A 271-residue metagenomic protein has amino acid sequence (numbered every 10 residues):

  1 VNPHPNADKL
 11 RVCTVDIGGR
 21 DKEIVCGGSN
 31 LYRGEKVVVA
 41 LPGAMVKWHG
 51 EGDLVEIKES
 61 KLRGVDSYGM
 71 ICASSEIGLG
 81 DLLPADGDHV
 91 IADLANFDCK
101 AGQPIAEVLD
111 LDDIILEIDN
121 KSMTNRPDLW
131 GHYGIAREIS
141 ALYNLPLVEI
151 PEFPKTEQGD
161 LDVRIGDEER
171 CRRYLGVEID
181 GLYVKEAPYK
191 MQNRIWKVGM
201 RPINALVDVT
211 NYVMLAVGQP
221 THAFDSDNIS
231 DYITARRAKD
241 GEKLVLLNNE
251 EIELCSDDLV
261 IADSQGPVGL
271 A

Functional and structural regions predicted by a protein language model:
V1-F153: Phosphate-backbone binding interfaces of nucleic-acid-interacting proteins
N2-P5, R11-C13, Y143, L147-K243 (+2 more regions): Glycine/proline-enriched, intrinsically flexible loops and inter-domain linkers
I17-R20, K239, D263-G266: Short acidic-glycine loop/turn motifs at beta-strand connectors
C26, N248-N249: A structural connector/turn signal
S29, I252-E253: Residue "hotspots" at secondary-structure boundaries inside conserved domains
G34, I203, D257-L259: Loop/turn positions that initiate beta-strands
V39-L41, L254, A262: A generic structural signal for residues embedded in beta-strands
S256-L270: Catalytic nucleotidyl-transfer cores of nucleotide-processing enzymes
